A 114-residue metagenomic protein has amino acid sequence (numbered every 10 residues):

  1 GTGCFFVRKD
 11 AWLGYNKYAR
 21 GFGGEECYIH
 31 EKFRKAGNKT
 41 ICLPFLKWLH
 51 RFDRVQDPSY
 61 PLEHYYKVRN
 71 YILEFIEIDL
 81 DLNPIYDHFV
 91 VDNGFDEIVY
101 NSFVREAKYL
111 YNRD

Functional and structural regions predicted by a protein language model:
G1, K9-C42, L46-L49, L62: Donor nucleotide-sugar recognition loop
G1-T2, K39, Y60-D114: Terminal low-complexity segments of carbohydrate-biosynthetic enzymes
F6: Short aromatic/basic micro-patch
K47-K67: Active-site-proximal substrate-binding core of FAD-dependent oxidoreductases
